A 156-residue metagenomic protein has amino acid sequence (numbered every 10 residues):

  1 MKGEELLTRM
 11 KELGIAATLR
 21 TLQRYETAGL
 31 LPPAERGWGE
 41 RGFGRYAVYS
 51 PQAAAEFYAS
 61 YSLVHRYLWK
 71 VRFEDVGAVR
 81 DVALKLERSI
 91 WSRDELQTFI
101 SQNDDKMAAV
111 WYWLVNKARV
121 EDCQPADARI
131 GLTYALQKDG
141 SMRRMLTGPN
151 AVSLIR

Functional and structural regions predicted by a protein language model:
M1-G3, I15: Onset of an N-terminal alpha helix
K2, R9, L30-P32, G37-R156: Arg/Lys-rich, alpha-helical DNA-contact motif
G3-E4, L22: N-terminal start-of-chain detector that recognizes signal peptides and the immediate post-cleavage beginning
K11-T21: Short, basic interhelical loop/turn and adjoining N-cap of the next helix at nucleic-acid- or acidic-partner-contacting
G14, G29-L30: Glycine-centered loop/turn motif at secondary-structure junctions
Y25: Append "Primarily bacterial transcriptional regulators
